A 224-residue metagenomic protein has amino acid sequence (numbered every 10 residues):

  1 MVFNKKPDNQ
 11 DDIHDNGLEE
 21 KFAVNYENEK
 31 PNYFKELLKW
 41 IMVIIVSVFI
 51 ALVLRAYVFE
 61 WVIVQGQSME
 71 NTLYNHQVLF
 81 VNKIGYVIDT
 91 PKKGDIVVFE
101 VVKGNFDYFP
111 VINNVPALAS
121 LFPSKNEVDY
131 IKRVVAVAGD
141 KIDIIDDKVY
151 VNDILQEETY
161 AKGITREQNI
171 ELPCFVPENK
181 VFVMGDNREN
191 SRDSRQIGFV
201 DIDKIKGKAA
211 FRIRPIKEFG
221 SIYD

Functional and structural regions predicted by a protein language model:
V2-L38, N71-D224: Soluble "head" domains of membrane/secretory-pathway proteins
K30-Y33, V46, Q65: Residue-level signature of the cytosolic catalytic core of signaling kinases
K39-Y57: Hydrophobic membrane-insertion alpha-helices, especially the h-region of bacterial N-terminal signal peptides
E60-N75: Alpha-helical transmembrane signal-anchor/signal-peptide segments
